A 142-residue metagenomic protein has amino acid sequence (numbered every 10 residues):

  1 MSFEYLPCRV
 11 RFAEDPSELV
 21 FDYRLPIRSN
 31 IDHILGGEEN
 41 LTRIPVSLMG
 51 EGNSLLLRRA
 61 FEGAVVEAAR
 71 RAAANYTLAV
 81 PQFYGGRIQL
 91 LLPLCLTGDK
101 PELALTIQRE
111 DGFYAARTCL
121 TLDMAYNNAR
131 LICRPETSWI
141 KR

Functional and structural regions predicted by a protein language model:
M1-G85: An acidic, glycine-rich, mixed-charge low-complexity segment common to nucleic-acid enzymes
R87-R142: Compact beta-sheet-dominated globular domain cores
